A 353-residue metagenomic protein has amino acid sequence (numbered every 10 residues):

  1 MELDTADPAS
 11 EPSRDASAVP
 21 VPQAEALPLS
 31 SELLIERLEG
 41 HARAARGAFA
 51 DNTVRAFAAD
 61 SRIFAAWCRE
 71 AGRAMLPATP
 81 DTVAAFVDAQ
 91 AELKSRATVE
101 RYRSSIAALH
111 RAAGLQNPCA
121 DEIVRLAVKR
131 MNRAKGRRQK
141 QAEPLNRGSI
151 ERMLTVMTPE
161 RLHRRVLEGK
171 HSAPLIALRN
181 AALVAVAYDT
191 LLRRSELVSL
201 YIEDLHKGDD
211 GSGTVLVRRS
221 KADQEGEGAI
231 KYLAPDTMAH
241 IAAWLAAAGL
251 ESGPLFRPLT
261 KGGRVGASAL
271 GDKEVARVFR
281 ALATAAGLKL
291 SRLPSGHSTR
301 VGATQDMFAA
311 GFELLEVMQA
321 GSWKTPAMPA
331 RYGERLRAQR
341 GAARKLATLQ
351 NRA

Functional and structural regions predicted by a protein language model:
M1-A16, L33-E36, T79: Extreme N-terminal leader/anchor segments
T5, E25-E32, L38-R43, G47 (+3 more regions): Conserved catalytic core of the tyrosine transesterase superfamily
R55, A59-I63: GIY-YIG-like beta-to-alpha core
A66-A91: General structural concept
